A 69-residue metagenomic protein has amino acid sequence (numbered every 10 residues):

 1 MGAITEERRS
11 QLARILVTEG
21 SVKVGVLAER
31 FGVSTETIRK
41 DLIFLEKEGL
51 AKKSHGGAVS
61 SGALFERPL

Functional and structural regions predicted by a protein language model:
G2-R30, T35-L69: HTH-adjacent hinge/linker in prokaryotic transcriptional regulators
